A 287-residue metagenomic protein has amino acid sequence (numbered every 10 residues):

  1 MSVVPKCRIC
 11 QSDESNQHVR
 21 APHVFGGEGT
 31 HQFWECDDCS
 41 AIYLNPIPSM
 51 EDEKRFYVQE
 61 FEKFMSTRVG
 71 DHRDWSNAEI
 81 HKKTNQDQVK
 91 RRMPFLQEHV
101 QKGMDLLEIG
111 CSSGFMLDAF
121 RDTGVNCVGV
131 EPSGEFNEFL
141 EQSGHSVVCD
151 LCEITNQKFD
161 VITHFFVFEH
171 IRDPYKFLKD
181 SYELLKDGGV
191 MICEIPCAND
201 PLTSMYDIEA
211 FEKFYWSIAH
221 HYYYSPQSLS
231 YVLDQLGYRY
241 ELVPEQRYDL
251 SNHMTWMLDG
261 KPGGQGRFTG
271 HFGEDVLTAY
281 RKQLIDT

Functional and structural regions predicted by a protein language model:
M1-F165, P174-L178, P244-R247, M254-M257 (+1 more regions): Conserved N-terminal segment of class I S-adenosyl-L-methionine
C127, M191-C193: Hydrophobic/aromatic residues located in beta-strands of well-ordered beta-sheets within soluble catalytic
F166, H170, H220: Histidine-centered divalent metal-coordination motifs
H170-D173, S225: Acidic/polar helix N-cap motif
Y175-V190: A short glycine-rich, Lys/Arg-flanked "PGG" loop and its adjoining helix->strand segment in the class I
C193-Y222, Q227-V232, T255-W256: Short, glycine-/aromatic-enriched active-site segment of Class I SAM-dependent methyltransferases
P226-D259: Substrate-binding/catalytic lobe of Class I Rossmann-like enzymes that use SAM or dcSAM, i.e., the mid-to-C-terminal
